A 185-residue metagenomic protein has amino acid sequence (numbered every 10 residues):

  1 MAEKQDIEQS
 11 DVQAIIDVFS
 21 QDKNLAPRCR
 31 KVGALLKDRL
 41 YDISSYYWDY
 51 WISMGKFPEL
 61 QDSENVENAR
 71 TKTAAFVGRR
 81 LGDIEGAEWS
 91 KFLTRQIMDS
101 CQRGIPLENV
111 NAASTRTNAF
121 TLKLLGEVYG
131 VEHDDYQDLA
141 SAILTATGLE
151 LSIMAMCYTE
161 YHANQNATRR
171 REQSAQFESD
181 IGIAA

Functional and structural regions predicted by a protein language model:
M1-R95, T115, L122-A185: Core of compact, soluble alpha-helical bundle domains
M98-L125: Elongated alpha-helical scaffolds
